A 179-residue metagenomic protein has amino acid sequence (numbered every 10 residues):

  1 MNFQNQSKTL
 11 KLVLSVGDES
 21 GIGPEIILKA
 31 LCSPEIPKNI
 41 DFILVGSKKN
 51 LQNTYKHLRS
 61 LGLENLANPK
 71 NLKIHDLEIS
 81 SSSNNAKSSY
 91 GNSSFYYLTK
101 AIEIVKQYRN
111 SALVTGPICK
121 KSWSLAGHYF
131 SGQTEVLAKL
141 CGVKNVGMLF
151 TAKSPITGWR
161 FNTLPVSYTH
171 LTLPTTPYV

Functional and structural regions predicted by a protein language model:
M1-L171: Anion-binding alpha/beta catalytic cores of soluble intermediary-metabolism enzymes, centered on
H170-V179: Single conserved hydrophobic/aromatic residue that forms the stacking wall/gate of nucleotide- or nucleobase-binding
